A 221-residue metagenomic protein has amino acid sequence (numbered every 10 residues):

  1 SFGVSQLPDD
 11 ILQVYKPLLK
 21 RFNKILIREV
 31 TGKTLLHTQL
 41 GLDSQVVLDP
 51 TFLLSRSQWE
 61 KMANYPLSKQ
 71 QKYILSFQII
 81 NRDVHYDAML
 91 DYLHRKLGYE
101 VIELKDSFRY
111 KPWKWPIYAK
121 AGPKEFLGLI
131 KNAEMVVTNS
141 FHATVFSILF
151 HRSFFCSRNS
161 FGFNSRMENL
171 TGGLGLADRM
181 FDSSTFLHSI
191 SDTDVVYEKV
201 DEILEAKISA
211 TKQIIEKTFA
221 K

Functional and structural regions predicted by a protein language model:
S1-K221: Active-site anion-handling motifs in enzyme catalytic cores
